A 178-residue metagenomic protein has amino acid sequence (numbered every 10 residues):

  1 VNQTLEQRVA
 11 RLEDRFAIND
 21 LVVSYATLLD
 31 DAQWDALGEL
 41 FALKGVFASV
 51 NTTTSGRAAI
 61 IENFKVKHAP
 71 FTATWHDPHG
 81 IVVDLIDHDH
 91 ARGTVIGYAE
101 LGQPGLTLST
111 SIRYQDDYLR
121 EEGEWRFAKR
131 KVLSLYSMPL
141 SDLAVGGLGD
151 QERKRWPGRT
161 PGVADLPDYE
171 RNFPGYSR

Functional and structural regions predicted by a protein language model:
V1-D31, E39, L43: Short, low-complexity N-terminal intrinsically disordered segments enriched in polar/charged residues
E13-F16, V22, I96, L166-S177: Binding-site signature for planar aromatic cofactors or substrates
W34-Q103: A solvent-exposed, acidic/Ser-Thr-rich amphipathic alpha-helical stretch
A69, G105-T107, L119: Short aromatic-glycine motifs in intrinsically disordered, low-complexity regions
H76-P78, L108-Y114: Short, surface-exposed coil-to-beta transition loops
H90-R92, R113-V145, P157-G158: Short beta-strand edge/turn micro-motifs at domain boundaries
L140-R178: Acidic/histidine-enriched, glycine/proline-rich intrinsically disordered or flexible terminal extensions
